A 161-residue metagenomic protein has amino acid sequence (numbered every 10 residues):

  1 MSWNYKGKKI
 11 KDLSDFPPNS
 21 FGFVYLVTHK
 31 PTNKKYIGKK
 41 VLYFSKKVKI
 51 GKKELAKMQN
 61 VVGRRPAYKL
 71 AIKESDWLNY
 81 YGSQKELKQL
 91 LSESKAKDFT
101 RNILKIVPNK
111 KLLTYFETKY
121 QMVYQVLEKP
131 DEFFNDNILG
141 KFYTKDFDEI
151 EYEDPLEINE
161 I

Functional and structural regions predicted by a protein language model:
M1-I161: Structure-specific nucleic-acid interaction/processing domains
